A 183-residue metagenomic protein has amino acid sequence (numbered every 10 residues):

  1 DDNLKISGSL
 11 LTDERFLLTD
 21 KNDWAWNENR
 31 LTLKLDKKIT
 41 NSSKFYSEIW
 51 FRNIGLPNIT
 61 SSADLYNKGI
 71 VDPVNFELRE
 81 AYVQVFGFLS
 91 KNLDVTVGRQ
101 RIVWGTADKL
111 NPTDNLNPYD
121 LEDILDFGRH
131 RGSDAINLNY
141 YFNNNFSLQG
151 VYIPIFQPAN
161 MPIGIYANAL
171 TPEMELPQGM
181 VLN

Functional and structural regions predicted by a protein language model:
D1-D20, F45-S47: Transmembrane beta-strand segments of Gram-negative outer membrane beta-barrel proteins
D2, A25-N27, L89: Solvent-exposed loop and beta-edge segments used for protein-protein assembly and interaction
N3-S9, K34-D36, D94, V181: Ser/Thr- (and often Asn-) enriched beta-sheet segments in non-cytosolic proteins
L18-D23, G69-D72, D123-F127, M180-N183: Outer-membrane beta-barrel domain signature
W24-D36: Short catalytic helix/loop segments, enriched in acidic residues and glycine and frequently bearing histidine
D36-A159, I163-Y166: Outer membrane beta-barrel
I163-N183: Surface-exposed beta-loop-beta
